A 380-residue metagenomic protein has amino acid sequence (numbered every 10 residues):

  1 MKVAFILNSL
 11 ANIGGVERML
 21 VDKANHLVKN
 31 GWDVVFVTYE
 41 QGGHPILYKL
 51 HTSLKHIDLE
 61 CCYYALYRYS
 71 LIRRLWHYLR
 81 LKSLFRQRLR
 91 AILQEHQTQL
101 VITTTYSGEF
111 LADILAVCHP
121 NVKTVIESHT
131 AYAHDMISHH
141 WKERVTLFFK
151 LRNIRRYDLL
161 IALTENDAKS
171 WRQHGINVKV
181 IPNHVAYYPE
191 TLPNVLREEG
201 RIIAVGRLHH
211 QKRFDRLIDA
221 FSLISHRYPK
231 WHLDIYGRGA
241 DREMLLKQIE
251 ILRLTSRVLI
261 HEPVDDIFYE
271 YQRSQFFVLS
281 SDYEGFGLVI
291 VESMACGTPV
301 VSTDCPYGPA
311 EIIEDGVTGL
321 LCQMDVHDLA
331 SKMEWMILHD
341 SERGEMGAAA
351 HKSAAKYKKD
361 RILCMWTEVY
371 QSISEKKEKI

Functional and structural regions predicted by a protein language model:
I6-I13, H26-W76, S170: N-terminal strand-loop element at the rim of the active site of nucleotide-sugar-dependent glycosyltransferases
G14-D22, G200, A204-H226, L233 (+1 more regions): A conserved mid-protein helix/loop that constitutes part of the nucleotide-sugar donor-binding site
R86, T98-N121: An aromatic- and histidine-rich active-site surface loop
R90-A91, K142-L159, H174: Membrane-proximal helix-turn-helix segments that form the acceptor-binding/catalytic region of lipid-linked
N166, H184: Carbohydrate-associated surface elements
P263, D282: Aromatic "clamp/platform" in nucleotide-sugar-dependent glycosyltransferases that forms part of the donor/acceptor
P299-T303: Short hydrophobic beta-strand element within catalytic cores of glycosyltransferases and related nucleotide-activated
E314-G316, L320-H327, W335-S341, A355: Conserved acidic donor-binding segment of nucleotide-sugar-dependent glycosyltransferases
